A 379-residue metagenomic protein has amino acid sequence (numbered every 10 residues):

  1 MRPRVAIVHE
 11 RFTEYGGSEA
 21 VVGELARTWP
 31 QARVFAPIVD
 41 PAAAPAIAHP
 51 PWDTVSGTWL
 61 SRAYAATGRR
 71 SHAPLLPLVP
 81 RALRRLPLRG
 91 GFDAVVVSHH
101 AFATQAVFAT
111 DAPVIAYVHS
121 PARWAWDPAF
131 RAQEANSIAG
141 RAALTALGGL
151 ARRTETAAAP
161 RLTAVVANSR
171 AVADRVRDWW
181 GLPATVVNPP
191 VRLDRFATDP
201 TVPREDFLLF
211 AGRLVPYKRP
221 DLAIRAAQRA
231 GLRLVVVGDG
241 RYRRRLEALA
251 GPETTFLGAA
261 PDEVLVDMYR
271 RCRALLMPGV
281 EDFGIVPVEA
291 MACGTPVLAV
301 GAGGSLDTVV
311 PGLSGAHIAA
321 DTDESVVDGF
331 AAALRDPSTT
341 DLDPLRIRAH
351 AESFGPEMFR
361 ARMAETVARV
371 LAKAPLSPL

Functional and structural regions predicted by a protein language model:
Q31-T104: Active-site donor-binding segments of glycosyltransferases and PAPS-dependent sulfotransferases
Q133-V165, A173-D174: Membrane-proximal helix-turn-helix segments that form the acceptor-binding/catalytic region of lipid-linked
L193, A197-V235: Conserved donor-binding/catalytic core segment of Leloir-type glycosyltransferases
R244-D267: Nucleotide-activated donor-binding/catalytic signature segment of Leloir-type glycosyltransferases, i.e., the conserved
R270-D282, T295: Acidic donor-binding loop of glycosyltransferase active sites
P296-G301, V309: Short hydrophobic beta-strand element within catalytic cores of glycosyltransferases and related nucleotide-activated
L306-R335: Change "using UDP/GDP/dTDP sugars" to "using nucleotide sugars
D321, S338-A368: A charged, aromatic-enriched C-terminal amphipathic alpha-helix characteristic of glycosyltransferases across folds
